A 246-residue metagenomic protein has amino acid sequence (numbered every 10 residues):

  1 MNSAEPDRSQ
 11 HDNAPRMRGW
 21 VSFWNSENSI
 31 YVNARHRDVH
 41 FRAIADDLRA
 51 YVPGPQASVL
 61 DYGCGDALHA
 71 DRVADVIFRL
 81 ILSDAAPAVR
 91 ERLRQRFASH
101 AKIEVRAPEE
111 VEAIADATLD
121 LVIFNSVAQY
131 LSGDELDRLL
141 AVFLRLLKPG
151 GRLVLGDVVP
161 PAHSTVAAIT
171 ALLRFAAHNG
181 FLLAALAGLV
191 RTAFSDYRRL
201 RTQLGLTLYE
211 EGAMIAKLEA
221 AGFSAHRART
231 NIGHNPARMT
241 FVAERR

Functional and structural regions predicted by a protein language model:
M1-V52, D66-A101, A107-A113, V154-R246: Class I (Rossmann-like) S-adenosyl-L-methionine-dependent methyltransferase catalytic domain, capturing the SAM-binding
Q56-G65: Conserved class I S-adenosyl-L-methionine
A57, F78, D120: Conserved acidic residues
I123: A conserved beta-strand element that flanks and buttresses the S-adenosyl-L-methionine
S126-V127: Short catalytic micro-motifs in class I SAM-dependent methyltransferases
S132-G133: Helix-capping/helix-break motifs at membrane-protein junctions, especially on the cytosolic side just before or after
D137-P149: A short glycine-rich, Lys/Arg-flanked "PGG" loop and its adjoining helix->strand segment in the class I
